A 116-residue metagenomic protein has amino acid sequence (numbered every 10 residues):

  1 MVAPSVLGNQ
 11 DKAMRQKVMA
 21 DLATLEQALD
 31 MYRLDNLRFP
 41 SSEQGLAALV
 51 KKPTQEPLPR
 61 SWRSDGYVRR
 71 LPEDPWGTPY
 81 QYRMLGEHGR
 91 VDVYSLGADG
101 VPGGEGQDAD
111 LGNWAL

Functional and structural regions predicted by a protein language model:
M1-V6: N-terminal single-pass transmembrane signal-anchor helix
G8-Q16, Q27-D30, N36, A47 (+3 more regions): Short, surface-exposed interaction loops/tails
K17, D21-E26, D30-N36, E43 (+3 more regions): Non-catalytic regulatory appendages
